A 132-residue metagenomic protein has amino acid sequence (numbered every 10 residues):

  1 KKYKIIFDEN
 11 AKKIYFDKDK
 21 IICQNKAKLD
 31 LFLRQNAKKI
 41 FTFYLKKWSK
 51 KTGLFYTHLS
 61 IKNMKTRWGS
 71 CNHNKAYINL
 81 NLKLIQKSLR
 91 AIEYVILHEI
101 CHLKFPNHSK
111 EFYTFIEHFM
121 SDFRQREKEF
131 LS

Functional and structural regions predicted by a protein language model:
K1-Y94, L103-S132: Active-site-proximal or metal-binding-adjacent scaffold patches in catalytic folds
E99: Walker B catalytic acidic pair
